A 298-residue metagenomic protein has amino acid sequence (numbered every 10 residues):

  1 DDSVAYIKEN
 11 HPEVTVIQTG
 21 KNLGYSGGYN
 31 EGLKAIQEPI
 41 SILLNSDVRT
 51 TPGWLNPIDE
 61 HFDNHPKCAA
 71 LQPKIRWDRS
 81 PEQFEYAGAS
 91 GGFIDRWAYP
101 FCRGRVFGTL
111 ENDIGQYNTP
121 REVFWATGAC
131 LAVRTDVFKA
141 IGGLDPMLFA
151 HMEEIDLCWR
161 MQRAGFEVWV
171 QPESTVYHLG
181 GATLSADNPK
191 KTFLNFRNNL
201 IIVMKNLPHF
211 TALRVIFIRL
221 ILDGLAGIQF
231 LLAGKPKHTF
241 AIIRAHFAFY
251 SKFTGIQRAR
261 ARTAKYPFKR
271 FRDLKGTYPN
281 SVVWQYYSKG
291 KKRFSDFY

Functional and structural regions predicted by a protein language model:
D1-K21: Acidic donor-binding segment of Leloir-type glycosyltransferases
V4, N30, E38, P52-D63 (+1 more regions): Short alpha-helix within the catalytic core of nucleotide-sugar-dependent glycosyltransferases
Q18-I36, S46, P57: Glycine-rich, basic loop-to-helix element that forms the pyrophosphate-binding segment of sugar-nucleotide handling
S41: Short aromatic/hydrophobic "clamp" motif used to bind/position activated sugar donors
R49-Y99: Conserved donor NDP-sugar-binding/catalytic core segment of glycosyltransferases
G92-V123: Short, flexible, basic/aromatic active-site loop/helix in glycosyltransferases
N118-T175: A short, conserved alpha-helix in the catalytic core of glycosyltransferases
A164-R272, T277: Active-site-adjacent helix/loop segment of glycosyltransferases that harbors family-specific signature motifs
